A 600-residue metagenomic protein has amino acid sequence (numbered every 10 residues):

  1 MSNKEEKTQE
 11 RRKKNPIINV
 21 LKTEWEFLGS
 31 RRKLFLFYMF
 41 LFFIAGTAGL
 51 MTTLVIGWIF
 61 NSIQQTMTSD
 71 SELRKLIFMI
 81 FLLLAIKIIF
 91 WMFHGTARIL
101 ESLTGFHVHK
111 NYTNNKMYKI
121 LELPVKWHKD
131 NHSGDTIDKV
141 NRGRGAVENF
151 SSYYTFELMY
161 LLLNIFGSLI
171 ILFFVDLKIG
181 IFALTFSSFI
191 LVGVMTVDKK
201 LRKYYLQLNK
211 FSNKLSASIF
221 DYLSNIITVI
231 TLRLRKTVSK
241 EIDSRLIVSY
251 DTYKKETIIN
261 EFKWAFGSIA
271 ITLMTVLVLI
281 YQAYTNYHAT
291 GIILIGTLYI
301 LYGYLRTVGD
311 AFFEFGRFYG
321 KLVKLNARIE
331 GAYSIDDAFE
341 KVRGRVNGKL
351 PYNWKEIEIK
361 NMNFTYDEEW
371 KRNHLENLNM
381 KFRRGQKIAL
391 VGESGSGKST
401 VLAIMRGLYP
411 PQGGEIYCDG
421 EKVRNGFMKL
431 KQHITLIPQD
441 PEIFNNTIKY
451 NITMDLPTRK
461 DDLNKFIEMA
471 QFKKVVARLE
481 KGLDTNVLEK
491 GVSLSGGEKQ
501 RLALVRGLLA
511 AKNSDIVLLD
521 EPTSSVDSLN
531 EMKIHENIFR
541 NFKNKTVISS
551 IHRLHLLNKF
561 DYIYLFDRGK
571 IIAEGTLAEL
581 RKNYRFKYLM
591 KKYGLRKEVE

Functional and structural regions predicted by a protein language model:
M1-G49, M67-M79, A97-E101, Y118 (+8 more regions): Membrane-integrated ABC transporters
S2-K4, E536, N544, R553 (+1 more regions): C-terminal portion of ABC ATPase nucleotide-binding domains
E26-K33, V125-K126, R142-S151, T155 (+7 more regions): An intracellular "coupling" helix at the cytosolic face of ABC transporter transmembrane type-1 domains
F35-F93, F173-K178, H288-I295: Transmembrane helix-loop-helix hairpins at lipid-water interfaces of multipass membrane proteins, especially the type-1
T66-M67, E72, I171-T185, I259-I329: Helix-loop-helix
I99-Y118, H132, M159-Y160, A183-I227 (+9 more regions): Cytoplasmic coupling helices
L305-E369, P410-Q412, Y417, R459-E468 (+1 more regions): ABC transporter TMD-NBD coupling linker
P351, L402-E468, M532-K533, N537-N544: Conserved post-Walker A segment of ABC ATPase nucleotide-binding domains
